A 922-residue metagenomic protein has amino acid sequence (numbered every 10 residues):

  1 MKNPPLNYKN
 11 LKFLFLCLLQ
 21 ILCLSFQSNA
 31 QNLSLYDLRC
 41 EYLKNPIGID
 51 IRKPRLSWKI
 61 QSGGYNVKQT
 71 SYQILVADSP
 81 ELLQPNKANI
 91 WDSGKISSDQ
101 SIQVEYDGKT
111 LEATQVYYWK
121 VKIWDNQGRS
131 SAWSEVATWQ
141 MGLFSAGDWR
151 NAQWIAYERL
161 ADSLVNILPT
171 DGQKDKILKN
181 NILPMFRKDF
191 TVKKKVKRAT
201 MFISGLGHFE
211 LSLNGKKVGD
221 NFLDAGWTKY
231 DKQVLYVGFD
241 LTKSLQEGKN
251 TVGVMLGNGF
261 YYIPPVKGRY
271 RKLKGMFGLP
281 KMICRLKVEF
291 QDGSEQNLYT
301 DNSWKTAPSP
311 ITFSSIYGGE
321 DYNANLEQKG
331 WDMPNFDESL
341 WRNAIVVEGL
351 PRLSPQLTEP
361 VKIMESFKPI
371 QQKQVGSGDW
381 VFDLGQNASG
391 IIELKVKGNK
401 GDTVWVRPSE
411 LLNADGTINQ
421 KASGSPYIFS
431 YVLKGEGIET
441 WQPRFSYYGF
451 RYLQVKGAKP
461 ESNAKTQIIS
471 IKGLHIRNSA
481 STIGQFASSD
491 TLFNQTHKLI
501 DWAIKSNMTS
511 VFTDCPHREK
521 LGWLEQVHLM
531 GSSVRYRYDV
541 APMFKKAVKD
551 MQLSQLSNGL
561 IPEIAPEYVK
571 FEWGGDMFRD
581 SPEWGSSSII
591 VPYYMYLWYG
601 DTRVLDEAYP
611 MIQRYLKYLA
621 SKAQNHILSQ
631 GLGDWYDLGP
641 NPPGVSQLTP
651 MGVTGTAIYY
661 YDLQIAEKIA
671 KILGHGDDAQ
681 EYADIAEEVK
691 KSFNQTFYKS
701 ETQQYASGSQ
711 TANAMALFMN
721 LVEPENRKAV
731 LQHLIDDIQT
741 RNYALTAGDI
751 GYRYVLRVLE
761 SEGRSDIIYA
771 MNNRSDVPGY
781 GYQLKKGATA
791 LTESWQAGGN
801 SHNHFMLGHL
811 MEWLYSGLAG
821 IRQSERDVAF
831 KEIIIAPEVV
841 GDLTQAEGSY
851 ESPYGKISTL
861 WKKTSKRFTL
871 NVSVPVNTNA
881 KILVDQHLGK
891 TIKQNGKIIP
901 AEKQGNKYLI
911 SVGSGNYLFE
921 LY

Functional and structural regions predicted by a protein language model:
M1-S34: Bacterial Sec-dependent N-terminal signal peptides
L33-V116, K120-R518, E525-Q526, P542-K545 (+3 more regions): Extracellular/oxidizing-compartment recognition motifs
K174-L178, T200, V218, G226-Y230 (+20 more regions): Alpha-helix capping and helix-loop boundary segments enriched in small/acidic/polar residues
H208, Y299-P308, P460-L499, K505 (+5 more regions): Active-site acid/base region of carbohydrate-active enzymes
F209, K217-D220, A225, M551 (+7 more regions): Active/binding-pocket-proximal capping segment
V252, Y322-N323, E519, R537 (+6 more regions): C-terminal capping/lid segments that line or modulate ligand- or cofactor-binding pockets
R271-K287, S294-N335, S354-S366, D766-Y922: Non-catalytic C-terminal accessory modules of carbohydrate-active enzymes
